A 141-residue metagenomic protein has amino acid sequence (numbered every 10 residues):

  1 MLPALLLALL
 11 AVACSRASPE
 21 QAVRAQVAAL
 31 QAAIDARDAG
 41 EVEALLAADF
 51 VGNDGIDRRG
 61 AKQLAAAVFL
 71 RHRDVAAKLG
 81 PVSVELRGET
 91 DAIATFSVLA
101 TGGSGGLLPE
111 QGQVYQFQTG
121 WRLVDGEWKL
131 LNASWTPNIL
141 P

Functional and structural regions predicted by a protein language model:
M1-V12: Sec-dependent bacterial lipoprotein signal peptides
A13-L45, K62: Short, low-complexity N-terminal intrinsically disordered segments enriched in polar/charged residues
R16, D91-I93, Q111-P141: Short beta-strand edge/turn micro-motifs at domain boundaries
L45-R58: A short gly/proline-enriched turn/hairpin at secondary-structure junctions
L46, V98-A100, S134-P137: Short beta-strand segments enriched in hydrophobic/aromatic residues within well-folded beta-rich domains
F50, V84, W135: Hydrophobic pocket-lining residues within nucleotide cofactor-binding pockets
Q63-Q111: Surface-exposed, charged secondary-structure patches
